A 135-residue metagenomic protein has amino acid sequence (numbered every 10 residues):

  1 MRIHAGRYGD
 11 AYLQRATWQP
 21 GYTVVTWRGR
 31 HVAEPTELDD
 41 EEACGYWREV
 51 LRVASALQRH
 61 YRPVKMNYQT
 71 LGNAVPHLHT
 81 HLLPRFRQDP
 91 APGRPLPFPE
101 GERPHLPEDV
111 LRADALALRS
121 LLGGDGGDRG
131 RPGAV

Functional and structural regions predicted by a protein language model:
M1-V135: HIT superfamily nucleotide-processing domains
